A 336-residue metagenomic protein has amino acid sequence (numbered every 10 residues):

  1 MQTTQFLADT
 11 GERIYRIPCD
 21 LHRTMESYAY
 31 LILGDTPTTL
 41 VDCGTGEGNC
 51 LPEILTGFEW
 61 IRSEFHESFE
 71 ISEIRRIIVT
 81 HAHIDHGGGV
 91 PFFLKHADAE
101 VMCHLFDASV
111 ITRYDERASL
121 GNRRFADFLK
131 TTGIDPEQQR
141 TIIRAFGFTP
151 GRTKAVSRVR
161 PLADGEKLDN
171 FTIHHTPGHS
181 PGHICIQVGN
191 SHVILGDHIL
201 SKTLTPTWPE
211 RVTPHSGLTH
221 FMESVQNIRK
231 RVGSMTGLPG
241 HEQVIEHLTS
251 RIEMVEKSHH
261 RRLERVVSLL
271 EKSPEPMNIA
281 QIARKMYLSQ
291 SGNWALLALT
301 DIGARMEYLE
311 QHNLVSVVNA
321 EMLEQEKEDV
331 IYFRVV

Functional and structural regions predicted by a protein language model:
F6-F65, C185-H198: Conserved beta-strand hairpin/beta-sheet module of binuclear metal-dependent hydrolase folds, prominently
T10-R16, I142-P150, L168-F171: Short Pro/Gly-enriched beta-strand edge/turn motifs at strand-loop
R13, I32, D42, H81 (+11 more regions): Divalent metal-coordination and catalytic microenvironments
E26, V110-D115, T203-T205: Short, charged, surface-exposed secondary-structure boundary motifs
T45-P52, F146-G151, T172-H260: Metallo-beta-lactamase
N49-P52, E59-A163: Active-site HxH/HxHxD metal-binding segment of metal-dependent hydrolases
D98-C103, I194-G196, W294: Short hydrophobic/aromatic-enriched beta-strand-loop microsegments
R265-V336: C-terminal regulatory/interaction regions
